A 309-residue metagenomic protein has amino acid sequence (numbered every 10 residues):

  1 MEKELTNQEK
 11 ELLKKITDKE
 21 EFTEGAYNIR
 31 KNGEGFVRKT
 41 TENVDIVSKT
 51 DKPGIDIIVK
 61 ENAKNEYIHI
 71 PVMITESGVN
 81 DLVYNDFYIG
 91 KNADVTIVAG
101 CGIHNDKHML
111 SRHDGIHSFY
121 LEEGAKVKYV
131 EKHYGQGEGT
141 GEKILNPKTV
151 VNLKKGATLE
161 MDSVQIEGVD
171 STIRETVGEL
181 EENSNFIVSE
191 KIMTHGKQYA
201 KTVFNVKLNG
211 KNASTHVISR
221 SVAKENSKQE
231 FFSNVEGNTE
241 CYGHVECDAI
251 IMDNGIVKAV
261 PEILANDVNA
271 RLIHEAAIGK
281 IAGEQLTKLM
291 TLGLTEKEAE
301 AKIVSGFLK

Functional and structural regions predicted by a protein language model:
M1-N28: C-terminal functional modules
L5, G25-T287, T291-L294, V304-K309: Conserved beta-strand/loop scaffold segments within soluble protein domains that form the structured core and edges
